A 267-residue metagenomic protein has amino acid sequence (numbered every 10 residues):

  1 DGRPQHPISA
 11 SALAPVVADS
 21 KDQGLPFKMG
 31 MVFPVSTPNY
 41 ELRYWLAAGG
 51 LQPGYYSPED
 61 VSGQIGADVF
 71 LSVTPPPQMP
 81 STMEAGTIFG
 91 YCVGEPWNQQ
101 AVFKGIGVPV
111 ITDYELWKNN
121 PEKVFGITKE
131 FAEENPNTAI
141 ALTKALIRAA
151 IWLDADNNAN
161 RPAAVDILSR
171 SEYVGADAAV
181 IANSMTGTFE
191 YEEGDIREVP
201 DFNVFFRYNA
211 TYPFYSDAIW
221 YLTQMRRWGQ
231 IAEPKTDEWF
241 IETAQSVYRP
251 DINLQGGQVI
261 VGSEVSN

Functional and structural regions predicted by a protein language model:
D1-S72, S81-N119: Short, glycine-/small- and polar/acidic-enriched structural segments that line small-molecule recognition paths
L25, P121-K123, Y221: Residues that flank catalytic or metal-binding motifs in active/ligand-binding sites
G30, R43, N98, V102 (+3 more regions): Short, well-ordered alpha-helical packing segments
V102-A139, T143: Periplasmic-binding protein-like
E133-V247: Secondary-structure end/capping motifs
Y248-N267: C-terminal non-catalytic accessory extensions
